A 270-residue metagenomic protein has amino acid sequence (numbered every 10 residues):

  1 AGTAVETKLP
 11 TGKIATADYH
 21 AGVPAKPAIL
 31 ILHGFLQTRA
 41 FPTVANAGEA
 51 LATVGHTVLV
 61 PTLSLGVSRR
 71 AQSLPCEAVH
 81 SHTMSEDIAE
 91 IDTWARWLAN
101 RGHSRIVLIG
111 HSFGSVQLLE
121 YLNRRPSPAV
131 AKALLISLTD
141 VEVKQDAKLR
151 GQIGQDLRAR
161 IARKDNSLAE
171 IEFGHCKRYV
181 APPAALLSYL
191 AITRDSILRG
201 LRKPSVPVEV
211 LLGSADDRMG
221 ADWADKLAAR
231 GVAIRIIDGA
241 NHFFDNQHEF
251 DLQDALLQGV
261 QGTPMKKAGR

Functional and structural regions predicted by a protein language model:
A1-V23: N-terminal cap/lid segment of alpha/beta-hydrolase-fold proteins
P24-G66: Short, surface-exposed "cap/lid" segments of acyl-processing enzymes
A47, Y121-L122, L256: Hydrophobic residues on the short alpha-helix immediately C-terminal to a glycine-rich phosphate/catalytic loop
T53-V54, R101, R230: Conserved dinucleotide-binding and phosphotransfer motif residues
L65-H82: Cap/lid segment of the alpha/beta-hydrolase catalytic domain
A78-R101: Alpha/beta-hydrolase active-site loop
V79-H82, P128-G259, T263-K267: The alpha/beta-hydrolase serine catalytic core
W97-I153: Primarily recognizes the serine-hydrolase "nucleophile elbow" in alpha/beta-hydrolase and SGNH/GDSL folds
